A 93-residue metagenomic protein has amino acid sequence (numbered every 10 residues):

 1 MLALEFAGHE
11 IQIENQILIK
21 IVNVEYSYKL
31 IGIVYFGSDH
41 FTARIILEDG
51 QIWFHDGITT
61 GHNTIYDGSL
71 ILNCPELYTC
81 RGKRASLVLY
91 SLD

Functional and structural regions predicted by a protein language model:
M1-E25: Core regions of eukaryotic protease modules
E25-D93: Conserved catalytic-core surface of thiol
